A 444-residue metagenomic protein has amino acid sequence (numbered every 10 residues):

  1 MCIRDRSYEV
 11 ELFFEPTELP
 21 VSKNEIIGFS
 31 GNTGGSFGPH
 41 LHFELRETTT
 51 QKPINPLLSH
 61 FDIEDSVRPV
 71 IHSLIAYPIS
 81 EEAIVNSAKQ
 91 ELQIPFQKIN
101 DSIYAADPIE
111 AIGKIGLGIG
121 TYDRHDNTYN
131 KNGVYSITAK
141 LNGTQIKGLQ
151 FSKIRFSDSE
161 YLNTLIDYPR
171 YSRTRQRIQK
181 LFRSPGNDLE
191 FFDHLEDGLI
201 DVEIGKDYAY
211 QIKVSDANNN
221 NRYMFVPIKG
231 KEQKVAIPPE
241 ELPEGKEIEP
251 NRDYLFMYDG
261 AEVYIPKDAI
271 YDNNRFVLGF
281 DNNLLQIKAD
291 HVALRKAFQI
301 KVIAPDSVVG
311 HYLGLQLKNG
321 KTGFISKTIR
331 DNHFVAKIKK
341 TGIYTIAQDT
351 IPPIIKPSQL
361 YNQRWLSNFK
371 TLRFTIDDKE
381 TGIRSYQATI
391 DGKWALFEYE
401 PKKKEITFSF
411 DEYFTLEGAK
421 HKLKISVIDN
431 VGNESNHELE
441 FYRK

Functional and structural regions predicted by a protein language model:
M1-D5: Conserved small/polar residues in nucleotide/adenosyl-binding loops
E9-V10, F14-A88: Conserved, short, structured surface segments that act as functional micro-motifs
S22, E64, I79-E82, S87-Q233 (+2 more regions): Long, low-complexity serine/threonine/glycine- and acidic-rich segments characteristic of extracellular
R68-S73, P352-Q359: Proline-enriched interdomain boundary motifs that mark the N-terminal boundary and often initiate the first structured
A111-G116, A293-K301, W365-L372: Short coil/turn motif common to extracellular beta-sandwich-like domains
G118-Y122, P266, Q299-P305, T371-K379: Short edge beta-strand/loop segments characteristic of extracellular beta-sandwich folds
V235-P243, E247-N251, D272-L317, L360: Proteolytic processing hotspots in large secreted/extracellular or virion-associated proteins and select intracellular
H291-Y344, S385-Q387, W394-A395: Proteolytic-maturation and junctional protease-sensitive modules
